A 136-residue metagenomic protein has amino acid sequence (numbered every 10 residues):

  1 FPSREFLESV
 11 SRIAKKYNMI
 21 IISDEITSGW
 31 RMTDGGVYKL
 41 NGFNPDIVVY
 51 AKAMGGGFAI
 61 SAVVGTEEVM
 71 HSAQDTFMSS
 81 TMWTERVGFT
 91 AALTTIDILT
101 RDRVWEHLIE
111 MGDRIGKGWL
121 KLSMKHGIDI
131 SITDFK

Functional and structural regions predicted by a protein language model:
F1-K136: Conserved N-terminal phosphate-binding loop of PLP-dependent enzymes in the Aspartate aminotransferase
